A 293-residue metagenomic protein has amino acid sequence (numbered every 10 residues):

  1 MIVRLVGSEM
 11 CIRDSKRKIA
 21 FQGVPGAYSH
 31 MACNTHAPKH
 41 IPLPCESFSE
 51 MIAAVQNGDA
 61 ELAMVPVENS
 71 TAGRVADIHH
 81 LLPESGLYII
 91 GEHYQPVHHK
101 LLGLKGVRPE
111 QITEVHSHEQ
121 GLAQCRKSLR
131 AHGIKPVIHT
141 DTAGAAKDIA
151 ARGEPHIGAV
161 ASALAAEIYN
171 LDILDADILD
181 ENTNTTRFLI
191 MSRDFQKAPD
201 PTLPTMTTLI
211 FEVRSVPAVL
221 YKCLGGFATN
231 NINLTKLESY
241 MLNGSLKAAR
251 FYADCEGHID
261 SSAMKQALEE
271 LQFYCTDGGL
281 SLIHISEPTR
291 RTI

Functional and structural regions predicted by a protein language model:
M1-I12, I283-I293: Single conserved hydrophobic/aromatic residue that forms the stacking wall/gate of nucleotide- or nucleobase-binding
R13-Q22, G86-V137, L189-K197: A conserved helix-loop-strand patch within extracytoplasmic ligand-binding domains of the periplasmic binding
R17-A20, P25-P38, P44, F48-Q56 (+2 more regions): Cytosolic covalent-transfer regions centered on His/Cys nucleophiles that carry phosphoryl or persulfide groups
F21, L43-C45, A63-V65, G91 (+4 more regions): General beta-strand structural signal in soluble alpha/beta enzymes
T35-K39, E110, L122-S286, R290-R291: Small-molecule-sensing regulatory modules
C45-S49, E68-S70, Y94-Q95, D141-T142 (+2 more regions): Short, acidic/turn-prone active-site loops that include or flank metal/cofactor- and phosphate-binding residues
S49-M64, E68, A143-H156, L164: Short helices/loops that flank or line small-molecule/ion binding pockets
E50-L102, G106-R108: Short, glycine-/small- and polar/acidic-enriched structural segments that line small-molecule recognition paths
